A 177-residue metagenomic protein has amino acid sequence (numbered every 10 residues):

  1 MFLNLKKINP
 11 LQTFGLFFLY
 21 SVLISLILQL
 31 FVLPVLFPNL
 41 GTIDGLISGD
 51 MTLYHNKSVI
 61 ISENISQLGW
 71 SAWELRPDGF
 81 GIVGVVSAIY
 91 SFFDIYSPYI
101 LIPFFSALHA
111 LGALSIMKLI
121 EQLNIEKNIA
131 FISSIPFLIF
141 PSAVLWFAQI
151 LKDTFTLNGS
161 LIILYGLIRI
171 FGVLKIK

Functional and structural regions predicted by a protein language model:
M1-V35: Start-transfer (signal-anchor) and selected internal transmembrane alpha helices of multi-pass inner/ER membrane
D50-I95: Short hydrophobic/aromatic helix or loop-helix immediately within or flanking a transmembrane segment in polytopic
I89-F93, S115-A130: Transmembrane alpha-helical segments of multipass membrane enzymes and assembly factors that act on membrane-embedded
I100-L123: Transmembrane-helix motifs of polytopic, lipid-linked glycan transferases
A107-A110, L114, T154-Y165: Alpha-helical transmembrane segments of multi-pass membrane proteins
Q122-N124, I163-K177: Membrane-interface transmembrane helices that cradle and orient dolichyl/undecaprenyl
S133-L138: Short helix- or helix-capping micro-motifs that position conserved polar/aromatic residues at function-defining sites
A148-T154: Short acidic/glycine- and proline-prone juxtamembrane loop motifs at membrane-interface regions of multi-pass membrane
